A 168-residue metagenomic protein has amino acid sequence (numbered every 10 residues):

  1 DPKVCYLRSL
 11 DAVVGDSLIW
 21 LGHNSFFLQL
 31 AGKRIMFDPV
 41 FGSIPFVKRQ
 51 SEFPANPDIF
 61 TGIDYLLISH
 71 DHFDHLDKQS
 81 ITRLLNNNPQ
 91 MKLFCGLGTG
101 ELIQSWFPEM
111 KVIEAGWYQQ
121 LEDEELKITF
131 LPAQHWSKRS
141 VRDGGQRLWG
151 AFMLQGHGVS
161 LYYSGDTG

Functional and structural regions predicted by a protein language model:
D1-P45, P54-I59, L154-G165: Metallo-beta-lactamase
L28, Y118-E125, F152-L154: Short acidic-hydrophobic surface loop/beta-edge motif
F37, G62-H72, F94-G96, E114-A115 (+1 more regions): Active-site neighborhood of phospho(di)ester-bond hydrolases with catalytic His/Asp-centered motifs
P39-F53, W136-G144: Acidic/histidine-rich helix-loop elements that form or flank divalent-metal/phosphate-binding sites at the catalytic
I44, H72-L76, G100-L102, Q119-E122 (+2 more regions): Active-site environment of divalent metal-dependent phosphoester hydrolases
V47-C95: Active-site metal-binding motif and surrounding structural segment of the metallo-beta-lactamase
Q79, W136-G168: Active-site-proximal loop/helix segments of hydrolase catalytic cores
I103-E114: Helix-loop-beta element that forms the nucleotide-linked donor phosphate-binding surface in glycosyltransferases
